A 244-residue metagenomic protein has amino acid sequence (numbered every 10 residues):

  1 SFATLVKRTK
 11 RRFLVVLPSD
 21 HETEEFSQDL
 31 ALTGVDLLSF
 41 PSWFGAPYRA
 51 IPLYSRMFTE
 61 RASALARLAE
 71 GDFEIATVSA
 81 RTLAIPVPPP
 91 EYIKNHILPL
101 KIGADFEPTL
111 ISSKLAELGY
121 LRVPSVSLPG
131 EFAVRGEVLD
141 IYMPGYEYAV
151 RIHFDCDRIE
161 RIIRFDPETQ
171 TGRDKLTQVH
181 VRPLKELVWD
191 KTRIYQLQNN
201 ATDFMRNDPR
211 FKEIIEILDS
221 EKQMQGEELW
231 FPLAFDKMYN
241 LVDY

Functional and structural regions predicted by a protein language model:
S1-Y244: ASCE RecA-like P-loop NTPase motor cores that couple ATP hydrolysis to mechanical translocation on nucleic acids
